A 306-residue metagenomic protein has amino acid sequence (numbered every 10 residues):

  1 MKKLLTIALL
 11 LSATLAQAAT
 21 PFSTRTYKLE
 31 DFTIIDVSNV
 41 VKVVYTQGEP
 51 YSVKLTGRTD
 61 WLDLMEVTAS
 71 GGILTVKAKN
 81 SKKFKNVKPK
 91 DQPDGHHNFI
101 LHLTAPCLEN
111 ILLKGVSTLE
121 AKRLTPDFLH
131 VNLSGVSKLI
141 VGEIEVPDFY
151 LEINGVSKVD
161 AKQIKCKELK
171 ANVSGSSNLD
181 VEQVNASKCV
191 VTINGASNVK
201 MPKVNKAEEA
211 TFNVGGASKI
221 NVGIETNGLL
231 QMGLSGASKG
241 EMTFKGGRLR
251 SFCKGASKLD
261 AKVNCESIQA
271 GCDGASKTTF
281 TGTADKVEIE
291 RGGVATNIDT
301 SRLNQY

Functional and structural regions predicted by a protein language model:
L5, A18-S134, K138-N154, K158-N172 (+7 more regions): Acidic (Asp/Glu) and glycine-rich low-complexity loops/linkers that are typically intrinsically disordered
L9-Q17: Hydrophobic h-region of N-terminal signal peptides that target proteins for export in Gram-negative bacteria
V43, L119, L139, V159 (+6 more regions): Short beta-strands and strand-coil junctions in structured, solvent-facing domains, enriched
T192-E241: Eukaryotic tandem repeat interaction scaffolds
E225-T226, Q231-K254, K258-V263, Q269: Intrinsically disordered, low-complexity segments enriched in Gly and acidic/Ser/Thr residues that form flexible
